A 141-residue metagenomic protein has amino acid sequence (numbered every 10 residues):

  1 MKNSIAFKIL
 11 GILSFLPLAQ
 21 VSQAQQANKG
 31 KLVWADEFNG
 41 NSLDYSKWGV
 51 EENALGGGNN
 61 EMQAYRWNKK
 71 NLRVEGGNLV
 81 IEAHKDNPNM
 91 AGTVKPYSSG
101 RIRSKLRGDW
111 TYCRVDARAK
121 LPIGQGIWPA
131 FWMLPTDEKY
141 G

Functional and structural regions predicted by a protein language model:
M1-A27: Bacterial Sec-dependent N-terminal signal peptides
Q25-G141: GH16 jelly-roll
